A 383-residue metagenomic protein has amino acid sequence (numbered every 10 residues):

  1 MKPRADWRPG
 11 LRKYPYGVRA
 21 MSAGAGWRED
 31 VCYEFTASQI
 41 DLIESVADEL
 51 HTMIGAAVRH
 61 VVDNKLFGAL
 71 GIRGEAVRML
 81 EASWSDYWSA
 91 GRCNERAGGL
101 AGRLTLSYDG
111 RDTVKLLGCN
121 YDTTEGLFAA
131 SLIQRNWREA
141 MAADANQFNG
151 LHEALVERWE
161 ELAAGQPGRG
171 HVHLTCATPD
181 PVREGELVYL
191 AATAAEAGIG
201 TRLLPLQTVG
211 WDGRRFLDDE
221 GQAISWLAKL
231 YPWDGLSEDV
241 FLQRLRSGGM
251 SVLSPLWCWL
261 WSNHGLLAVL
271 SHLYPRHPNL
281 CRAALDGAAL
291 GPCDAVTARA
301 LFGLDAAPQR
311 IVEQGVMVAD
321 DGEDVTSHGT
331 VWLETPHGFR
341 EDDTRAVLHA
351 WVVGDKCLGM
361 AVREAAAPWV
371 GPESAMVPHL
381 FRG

Functional and structural regions predicted by a protein language model:
M1-G383: Preference for protein termini
